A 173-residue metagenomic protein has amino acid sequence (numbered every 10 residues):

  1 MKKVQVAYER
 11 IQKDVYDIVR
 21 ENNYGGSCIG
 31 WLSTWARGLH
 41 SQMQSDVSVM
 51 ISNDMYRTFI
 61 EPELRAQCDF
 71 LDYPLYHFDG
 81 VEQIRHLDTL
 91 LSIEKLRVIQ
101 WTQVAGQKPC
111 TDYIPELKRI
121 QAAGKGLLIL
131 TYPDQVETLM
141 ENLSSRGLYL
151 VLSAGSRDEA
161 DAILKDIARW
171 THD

Functional and structural regions predicted by a protein language model:
M1-D173: Active-site loop segments of alpha/beta catalytic cores
